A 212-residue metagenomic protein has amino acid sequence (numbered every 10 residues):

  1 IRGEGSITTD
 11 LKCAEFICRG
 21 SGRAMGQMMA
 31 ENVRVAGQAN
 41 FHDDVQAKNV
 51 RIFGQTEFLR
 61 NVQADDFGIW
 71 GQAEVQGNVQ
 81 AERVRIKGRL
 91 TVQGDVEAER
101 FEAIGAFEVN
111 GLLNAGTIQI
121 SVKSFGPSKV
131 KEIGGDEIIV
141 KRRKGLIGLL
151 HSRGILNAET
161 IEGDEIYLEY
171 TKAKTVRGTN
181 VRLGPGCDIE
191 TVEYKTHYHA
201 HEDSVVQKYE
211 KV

Functional and structural regions predicted by a protein language model:
I1-V212: Extended beta-solenoid/beta-helix repeat architectures
